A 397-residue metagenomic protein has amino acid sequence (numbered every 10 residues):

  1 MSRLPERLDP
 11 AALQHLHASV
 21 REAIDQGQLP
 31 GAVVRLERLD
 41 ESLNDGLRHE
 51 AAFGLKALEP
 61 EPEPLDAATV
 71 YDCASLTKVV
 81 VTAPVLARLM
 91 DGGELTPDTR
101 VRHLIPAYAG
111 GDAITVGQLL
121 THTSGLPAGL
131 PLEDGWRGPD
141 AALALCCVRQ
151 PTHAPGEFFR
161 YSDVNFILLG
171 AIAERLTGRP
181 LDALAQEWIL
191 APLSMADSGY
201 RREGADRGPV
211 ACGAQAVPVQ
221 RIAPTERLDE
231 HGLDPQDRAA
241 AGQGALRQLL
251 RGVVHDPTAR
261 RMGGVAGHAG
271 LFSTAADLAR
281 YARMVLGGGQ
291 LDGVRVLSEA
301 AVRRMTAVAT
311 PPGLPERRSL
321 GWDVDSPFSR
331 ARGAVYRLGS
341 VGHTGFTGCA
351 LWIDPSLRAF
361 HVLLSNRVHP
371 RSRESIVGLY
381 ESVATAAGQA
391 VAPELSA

Functional and structural regions predicted by a protein language model:
E6-Y71, E94-T96, A141, R149 (+1 more regions): Short, conserved catalytic-motif segment at the N-terminal edge
V20-R21, V34, D40, D45-R48 (+4 more regions): Active-site SXXK
E22, Q26-G31, P60-Q118, H153-V164 (+1 more regions): Short active-site loop at a secondary-structure junction that contains or immediately precedes the catalytic residue(s)
G46-F53, A57, G111-L338: Short, surface-exposed loop or secondary-structure junction motifs that flank catalytic or metal-binding residues
A51, L351-W352, R358-R367: Short, well-ordered beta-strand elements
G264-G270, S340-W352, N366-P370: Glycine-rich phosphate/pyrophosphate-binding beta-alpha loops
G287, A301, T306-A307, R371-A397: Short, gly/Ser/Thr-rich active-site loops of penicillin-recognizing serine hydrolases
G313-R317, A334, G342-F346, W352-L357: A structural signal for short secondary-structure junctions
